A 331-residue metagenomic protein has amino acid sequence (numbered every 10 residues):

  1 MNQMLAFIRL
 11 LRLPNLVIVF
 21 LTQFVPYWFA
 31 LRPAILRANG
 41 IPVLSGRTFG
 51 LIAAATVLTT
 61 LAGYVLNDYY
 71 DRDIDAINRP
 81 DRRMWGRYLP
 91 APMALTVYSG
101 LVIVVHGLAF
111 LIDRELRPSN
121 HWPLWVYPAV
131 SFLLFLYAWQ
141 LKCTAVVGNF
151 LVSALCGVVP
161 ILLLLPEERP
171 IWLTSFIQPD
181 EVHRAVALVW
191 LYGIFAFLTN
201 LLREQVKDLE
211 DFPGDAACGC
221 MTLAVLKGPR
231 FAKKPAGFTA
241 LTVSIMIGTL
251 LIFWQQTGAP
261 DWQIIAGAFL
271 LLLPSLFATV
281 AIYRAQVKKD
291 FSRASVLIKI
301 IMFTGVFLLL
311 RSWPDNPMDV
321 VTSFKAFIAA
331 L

Functional and structural regions predicted by a protein language model:
M1-I18, R114, W139, G157-P160 (+1 more regions): C-terminal membrane-associated helical module and adjoining short loops/tails
L5-R9, R82-F176: Intramembrane alpha-helical segments
P14, I18, T22, V43 (+10 more regions): Alpha-helical transmembrane segments of integral membrane proteins
F20-Y70, V105-H106, H121-F135, D180-Q205: Membrane-embedded alpha-helical segments that form the functional core of polytopic membrane enzymes, especially those
V25, F29, P33, L66 (+7 more regions): Alpha-helical membrane-inserting segments
A34-I35, R72-R79, E168-S175: Peri-membrane helix termini and adjoining interfacial loops of integral membrane proteins
A53-A54, R72-Y127, G219-T257: Multi-pass membrane catalytic core of lipid/isoprenoid biosynthesis enzymes
D68, D73, F132-V147, D208 (+1 more regions): C-terminal ends of transmembrane helices
